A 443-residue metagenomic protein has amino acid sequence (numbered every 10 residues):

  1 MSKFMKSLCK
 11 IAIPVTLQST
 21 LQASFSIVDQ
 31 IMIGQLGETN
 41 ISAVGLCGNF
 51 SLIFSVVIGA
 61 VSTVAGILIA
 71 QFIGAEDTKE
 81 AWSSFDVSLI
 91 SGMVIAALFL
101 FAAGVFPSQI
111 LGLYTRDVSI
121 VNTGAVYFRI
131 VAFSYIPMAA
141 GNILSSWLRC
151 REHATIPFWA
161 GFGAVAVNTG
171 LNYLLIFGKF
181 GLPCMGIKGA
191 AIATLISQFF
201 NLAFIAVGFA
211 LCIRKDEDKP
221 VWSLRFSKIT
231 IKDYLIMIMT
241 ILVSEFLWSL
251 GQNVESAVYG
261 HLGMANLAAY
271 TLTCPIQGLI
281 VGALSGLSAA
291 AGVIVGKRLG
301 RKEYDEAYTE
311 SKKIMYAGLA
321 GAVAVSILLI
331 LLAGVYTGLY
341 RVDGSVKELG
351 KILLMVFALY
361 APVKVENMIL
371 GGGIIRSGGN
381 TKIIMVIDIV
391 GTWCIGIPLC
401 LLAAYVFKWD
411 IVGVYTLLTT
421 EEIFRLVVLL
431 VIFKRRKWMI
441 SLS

Functional and structural regions predicted by a protein language model:
M1-V15, I69-I136, L182-M239, V295-Y360 (+1 more regions): Short alpha-helical transmembrane segments in multi-pass integral membrane proteins
K3-I31, Q35-L36, L52-L68, M93-L100 (+5 more regions): N-terminal transmembrane alpha-helices
K10-D29, I130, G141, A164 (+5 more regions): Transmembrane helical elements of multi-pass membrane transporters/channels
V15, S19, Q30-I31, G48 (+16 more regions): Transmembrane alpha-helix boundary and packing residues in multipass membrane permease domains and related
T20, S24-S42, L111-V118, L174-M185 (+6 more regions): Helix-terminus/linker motif at the lipid-water interface of multi-pass membrane proteins
E38-N49, G124, F128, M264-L279 (+2 more regions): Small-residue hotspots at the loop-to-helix junctions and early N-terminal turns of transmembrane alpha-helices
I41-F101, M138-P157, A269-A333, V365-I384 (+1 more regions): Small-residue-rich hydrophobic transmembrane alpha-helices
S62, V131-C150, P157-N168, A190-A206 (+5 more regions): Short runs within selected transmembrane alpha-helices of multi-pass transporters and secretion channels
